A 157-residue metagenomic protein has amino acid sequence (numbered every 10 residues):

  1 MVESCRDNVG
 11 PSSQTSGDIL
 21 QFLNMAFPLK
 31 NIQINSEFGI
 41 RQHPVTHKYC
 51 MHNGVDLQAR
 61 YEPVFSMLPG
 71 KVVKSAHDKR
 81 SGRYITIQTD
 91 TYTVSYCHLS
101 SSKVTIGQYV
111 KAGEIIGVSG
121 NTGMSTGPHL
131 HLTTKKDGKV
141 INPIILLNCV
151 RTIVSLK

Functional and structural regions predicted by a protein language model:
M1-R83, A112: Surface-exposed, glycine-biased beta-strand/turn segments
I34, R83-Q88, Q108-K157: Conserved, short, structured surface segments that act as functional micro-motifs
E37, S75-A76, S102, S119-T122: Residue-level recognition of beta-strand microenvironments
H43, H52, T89, H98 (+1 more regions): Histidine-centered active-site/metal-ligand motif
H43-P44, K74, G82-R83, S95 (+3 more regions): A short local loop/turn or secondary-structure capping micro-motif enriched for an aromatic residue
Y61, V104-I106, G120: Gly/Ser-rich catalytic serine loop of serine hydrolases
F65, S75, T89-G113, T134-D137: Short histidine-centered loop motifs in beta-beta connectors
